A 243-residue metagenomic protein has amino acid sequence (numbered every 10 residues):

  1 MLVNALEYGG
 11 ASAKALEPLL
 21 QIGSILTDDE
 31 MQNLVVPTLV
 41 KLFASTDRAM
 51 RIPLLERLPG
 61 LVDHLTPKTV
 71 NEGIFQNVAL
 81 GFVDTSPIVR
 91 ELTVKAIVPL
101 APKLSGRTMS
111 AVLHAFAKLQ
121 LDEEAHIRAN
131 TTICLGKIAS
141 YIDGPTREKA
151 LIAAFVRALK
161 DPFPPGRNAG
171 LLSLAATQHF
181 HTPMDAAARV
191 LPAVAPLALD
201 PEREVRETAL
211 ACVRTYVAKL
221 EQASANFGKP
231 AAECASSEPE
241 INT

Functional and structural regions predicted by a protein language model:
M1, K14, P18, L34 (+17 more regions): Alpha-solenoid helical repeat scaffolds
M1-L6, E30-F43, K68-F82, G106-Q120 (+3 more regions): HEAT/HEAT-like alpha-solenoid repeats
L2-A5, A15-L26, L42-F43, R57-L65 (+8 more regions): Hydrophobic residues within the alpha-helices of tandem HEAT/HEAT-like
G9, S24-N33, D47-R51, V62-E72 (+7 more regions): Flexible loop/turn segments at the boundaries of HEAT repeats in alpha-solenoid HEAT proteins
I88-V89, V94, A125-E148, I152 (+6 more regions): Long alpha-helical HEAT/HEAT-like repeat alpha-solenoid scaffolds in very large eukaryotic proteins, especially those
